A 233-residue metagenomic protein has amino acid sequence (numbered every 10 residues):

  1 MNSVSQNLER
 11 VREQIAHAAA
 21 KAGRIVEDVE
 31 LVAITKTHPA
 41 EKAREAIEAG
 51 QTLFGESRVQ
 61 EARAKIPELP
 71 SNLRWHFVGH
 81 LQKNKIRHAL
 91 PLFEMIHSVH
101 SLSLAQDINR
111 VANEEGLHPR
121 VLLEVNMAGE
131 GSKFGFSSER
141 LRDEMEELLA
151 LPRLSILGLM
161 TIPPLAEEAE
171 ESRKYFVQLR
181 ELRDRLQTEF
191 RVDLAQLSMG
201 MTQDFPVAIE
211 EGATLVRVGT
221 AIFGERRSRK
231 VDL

Functional and structural regions predicted by a protein language model:
M1-N2, R229-L233: Short, Lys/Arg-enriched, disordered terminal segments
M1-Q203, I209-E211, F223-E225: Conserved alpha/beta-domain cores
A213-V231: Gly/Pro- and small hydrophobic-enriched strand-loop and loop-to-helix capping segments that sit at the rims
